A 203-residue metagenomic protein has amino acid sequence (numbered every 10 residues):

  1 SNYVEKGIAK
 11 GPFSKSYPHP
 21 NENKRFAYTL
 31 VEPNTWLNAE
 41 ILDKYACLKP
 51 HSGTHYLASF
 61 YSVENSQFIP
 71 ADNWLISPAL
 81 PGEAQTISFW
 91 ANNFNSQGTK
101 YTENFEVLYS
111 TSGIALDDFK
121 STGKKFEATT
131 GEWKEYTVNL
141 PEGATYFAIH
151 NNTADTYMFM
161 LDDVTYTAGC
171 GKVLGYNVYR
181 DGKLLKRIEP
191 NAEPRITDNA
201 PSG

Functional and structural regions predicted by a protein language model:
P12-L80: Surface-exposed, low-complexity/disordered Ser/Thr/Gly/Pro/Asn-rich loops and linkers
Q67-W74, N152-G169: Extracellular carbohydrate recognition
F68, N92-E103, D155-Y157: Extended, low-complexity, turn-rich repeat/linker tracts enriched in Gly/Pro/Ser/Thr and Asp/Glu that occur
P70-D72, L80-W90, G143-Y146: Extended extracellular/luminal ectodomain segments enriched in beta-structured repeat modules
L75, K134-V138, P194-D198: Short strand-edge motifs at loop-to-beta-strand transitions and within beta-strands of extracellular beta-rich domains
P78-G82, W90-S96, S110, N152: Solvent-exposed strand-to-loop "edge" motifs in beta-rich extracellular domains
G113-G143: Extracellular carbohydrate recognition and processing domains and analogous Trp-centered ligand-binding platforms
T122-T130, K172-S202: Recognizes extended acidic, P/S/T-rich segments that occur within or adjacent to Ig-like beta-sandwich modules
